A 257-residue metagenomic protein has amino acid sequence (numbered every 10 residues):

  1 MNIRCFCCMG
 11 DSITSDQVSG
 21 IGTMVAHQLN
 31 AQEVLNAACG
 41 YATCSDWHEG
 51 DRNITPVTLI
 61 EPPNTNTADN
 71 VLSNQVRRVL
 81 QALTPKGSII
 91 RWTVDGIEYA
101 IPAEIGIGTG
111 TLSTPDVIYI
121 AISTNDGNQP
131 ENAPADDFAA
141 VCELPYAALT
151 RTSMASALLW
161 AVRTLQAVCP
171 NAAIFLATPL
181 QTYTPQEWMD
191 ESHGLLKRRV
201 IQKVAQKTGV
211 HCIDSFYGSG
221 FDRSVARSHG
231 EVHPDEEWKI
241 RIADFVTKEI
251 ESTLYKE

Functional and structural regions predicted by a protein language model:
C5-C8, I13-D137, E143, H233: Conserved SGNH/GDSL esterase-like catalytic core that processes O-acyl groups on lipids and polysaccharides
I21, Q75, M154-A161, K197-I201 (+1 more regions): A general structural detector for well-ordered alpha-helical segments in enzyme core domains, enriched
E33-L35, A173, G209-H211: Conserved beta-strand segments of alpha/beta enzyme cores
A82, W160-V168, F245, E249: A generic secondary-structure signal
A121-N128, L159-L196: Active-site segments of SGNH/GDSL-like serine hydrolases that catalyze O-acetyl group transfer/hydrolysis on lipids
E143-T152, G230: The substrate-binding groove and active-site-proximal loops of carbohydrate-active enzymes, especially glycoside
P179-E257: Catalytic His-Asp segment of secreted/periplasmic serine-dependent ester chemistry enzymes
